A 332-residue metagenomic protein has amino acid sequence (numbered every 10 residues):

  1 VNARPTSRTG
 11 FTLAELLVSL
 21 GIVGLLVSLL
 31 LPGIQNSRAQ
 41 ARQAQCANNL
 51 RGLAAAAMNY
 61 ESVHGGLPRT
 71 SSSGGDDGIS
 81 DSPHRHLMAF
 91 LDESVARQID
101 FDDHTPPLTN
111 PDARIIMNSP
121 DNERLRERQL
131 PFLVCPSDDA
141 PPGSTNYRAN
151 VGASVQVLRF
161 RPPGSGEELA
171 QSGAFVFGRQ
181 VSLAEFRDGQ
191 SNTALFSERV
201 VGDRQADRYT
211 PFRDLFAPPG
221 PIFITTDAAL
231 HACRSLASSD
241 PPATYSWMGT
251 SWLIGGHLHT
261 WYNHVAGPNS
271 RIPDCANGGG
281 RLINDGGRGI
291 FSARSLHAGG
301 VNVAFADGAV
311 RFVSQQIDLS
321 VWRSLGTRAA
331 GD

Functional and structural regions predicted by a protein language model:
V1-T6: N-terminal secretory signal peptides that target proteins for export/translocation
S7-R42, G52: N-terminal single-pass transmembrane signal-anchor helix
N36-D332: Internal low-complexity, small-residue/proline-rich segments
